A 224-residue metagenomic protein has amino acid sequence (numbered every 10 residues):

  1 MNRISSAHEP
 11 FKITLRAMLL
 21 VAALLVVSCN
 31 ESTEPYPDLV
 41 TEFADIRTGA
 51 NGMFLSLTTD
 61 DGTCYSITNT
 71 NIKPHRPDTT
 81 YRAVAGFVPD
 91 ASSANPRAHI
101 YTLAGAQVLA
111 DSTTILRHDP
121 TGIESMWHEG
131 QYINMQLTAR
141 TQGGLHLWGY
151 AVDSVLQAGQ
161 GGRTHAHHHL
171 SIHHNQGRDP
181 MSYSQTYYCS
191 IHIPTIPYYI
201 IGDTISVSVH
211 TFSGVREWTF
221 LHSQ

Functional and structural regions predicted by a protein language model:
N2-I4, D38-Q224: First exposed extracellular module after export/assembly in secreted or surface-exposed proteins
N2-M18: Bacterial N-terminal signal peptides that target proteins for export
L25-S28: C-terminal motif of bacterial Sec signal peptides marking the signal peptidase cleavage site
N30-T33: Bacterial signal peptide processing site
